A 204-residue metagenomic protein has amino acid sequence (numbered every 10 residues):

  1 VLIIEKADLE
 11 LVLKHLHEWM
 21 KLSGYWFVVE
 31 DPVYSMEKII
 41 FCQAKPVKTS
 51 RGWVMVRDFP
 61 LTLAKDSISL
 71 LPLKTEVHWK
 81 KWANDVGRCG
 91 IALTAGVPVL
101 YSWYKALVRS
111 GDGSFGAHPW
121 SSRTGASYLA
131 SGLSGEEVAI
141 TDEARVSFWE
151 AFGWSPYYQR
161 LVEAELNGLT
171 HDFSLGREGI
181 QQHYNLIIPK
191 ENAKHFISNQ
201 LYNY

Functional and structural regions predicted by a protein language model:
V1-E5: Short cationic amphipathic helices and targeting signals
A7-W26, D31-Y204: Active-site and adjacent loop segments of nucleotide-processing enzymes that use two-metal-ion phosphate chemistry
